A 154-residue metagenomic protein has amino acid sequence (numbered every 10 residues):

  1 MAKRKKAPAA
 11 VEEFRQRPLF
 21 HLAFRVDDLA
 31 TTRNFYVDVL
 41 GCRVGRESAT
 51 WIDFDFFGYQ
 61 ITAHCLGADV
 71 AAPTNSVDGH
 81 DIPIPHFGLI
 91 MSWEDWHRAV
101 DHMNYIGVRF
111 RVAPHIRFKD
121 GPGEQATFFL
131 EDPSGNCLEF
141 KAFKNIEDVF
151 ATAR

Functional and structural regions predicted by a protein language model:
A2-E13, V100-R154: Vicinal oxygen chelate
P8-V11, A72-V77: Short beta-strand/turn micro-motifs at beta-sheet edges
F14, R46, D78-D81, P122: A generic structural micro-feature
P18-V26, D55, T74-M103, Q125-E131: Vicinal oxygen chelate
R25-A68: Core segments of cupin and vicinal oxygen chelate
D28, G58, G67, M91-W93 (+2 more regions): Non-catalytic surface loops within mature trypsin-like serine protease
T62-A63, D69-P73, I146-V149: A short local loop/turn or secondary-structure capping micro-motif enriched for an aromatic residue
T62-H64, G88, K141: Residues in well-ordered beta-strands of folded domains
